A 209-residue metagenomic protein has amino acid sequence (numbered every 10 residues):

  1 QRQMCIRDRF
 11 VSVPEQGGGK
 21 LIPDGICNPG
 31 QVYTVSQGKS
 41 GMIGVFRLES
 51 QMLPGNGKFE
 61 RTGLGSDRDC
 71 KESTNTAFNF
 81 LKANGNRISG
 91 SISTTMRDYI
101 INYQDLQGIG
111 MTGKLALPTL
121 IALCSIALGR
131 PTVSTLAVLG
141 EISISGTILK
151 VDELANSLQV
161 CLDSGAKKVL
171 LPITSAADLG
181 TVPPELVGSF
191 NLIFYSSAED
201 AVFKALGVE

Functional and structural regions predicted by a protein language model:
Q1-D8: Conserved small/polar residues in nucleotide/adenosyl-binding loops
D8, G17-Y33, K39-E209: Peripheral, non-AAA+ core regions of ATP-driven protein-machinery
